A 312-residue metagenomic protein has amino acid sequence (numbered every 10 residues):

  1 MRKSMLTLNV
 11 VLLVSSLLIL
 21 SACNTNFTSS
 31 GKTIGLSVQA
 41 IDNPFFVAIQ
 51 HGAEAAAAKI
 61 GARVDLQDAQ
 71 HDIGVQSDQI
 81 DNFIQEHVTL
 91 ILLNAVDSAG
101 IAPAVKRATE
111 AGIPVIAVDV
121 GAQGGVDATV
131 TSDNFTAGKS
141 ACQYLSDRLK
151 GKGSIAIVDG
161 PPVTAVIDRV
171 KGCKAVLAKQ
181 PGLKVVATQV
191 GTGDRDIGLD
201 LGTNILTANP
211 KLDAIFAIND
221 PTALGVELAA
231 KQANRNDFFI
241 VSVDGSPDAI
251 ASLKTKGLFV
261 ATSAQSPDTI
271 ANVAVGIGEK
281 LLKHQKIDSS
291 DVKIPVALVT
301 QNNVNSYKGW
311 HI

Functional and structural regions predicted by a protein language model:
M1-V10: Bacterial N-terminal signal peptides that target proteins for export
K3-S4, A22-I312: A residue-level marker of the well-folded mature domains of exported/periplasmic proteins
N9-S21: Bacterial N-terminal signal peptides
